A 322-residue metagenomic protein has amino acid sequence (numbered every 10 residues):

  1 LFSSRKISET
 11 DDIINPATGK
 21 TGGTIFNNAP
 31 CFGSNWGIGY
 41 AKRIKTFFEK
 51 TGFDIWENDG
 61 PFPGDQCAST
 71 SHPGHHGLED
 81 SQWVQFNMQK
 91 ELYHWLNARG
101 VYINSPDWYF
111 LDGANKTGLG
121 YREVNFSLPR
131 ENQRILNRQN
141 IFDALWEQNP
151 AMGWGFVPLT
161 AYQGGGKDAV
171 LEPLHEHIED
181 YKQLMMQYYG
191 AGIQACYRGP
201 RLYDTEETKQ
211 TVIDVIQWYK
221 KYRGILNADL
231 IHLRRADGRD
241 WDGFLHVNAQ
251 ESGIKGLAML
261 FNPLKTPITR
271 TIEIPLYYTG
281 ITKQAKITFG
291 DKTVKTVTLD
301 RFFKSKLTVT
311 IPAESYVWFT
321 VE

Functional and structural regions predicted by a protein language model:
L1, W56-N58, I103-P106: Short beta-strand segments at enzyme active-site cores
L1-F53, V124-R130, R138-I141: Active-site-adjacent "subsite" loops/lids of carbohydrate-active enzymes
F2-R5, D11-I14, C67-S71, N115-G118: Short acidic, glycine/serine/threonine-rich loops at helix termini
S3-R5, P61-P63, W108-F110: Active-site beta-loop-alpha junctions enriched in small/polar residues
A41-G74: Active-site groove signature of glycoside hydrolases
H72-W83: Glycine-rich tight-turn/loop motif centered on a GG-T
M88-V294, T308-T310: Active-site-proximal substrate-binding groove within the catalytic cores of carbohydrate-active enzymes
T298-E322: C-terminal beta-strand-rich structural cap/linker in extracellular carbohydrate-active enzymes
